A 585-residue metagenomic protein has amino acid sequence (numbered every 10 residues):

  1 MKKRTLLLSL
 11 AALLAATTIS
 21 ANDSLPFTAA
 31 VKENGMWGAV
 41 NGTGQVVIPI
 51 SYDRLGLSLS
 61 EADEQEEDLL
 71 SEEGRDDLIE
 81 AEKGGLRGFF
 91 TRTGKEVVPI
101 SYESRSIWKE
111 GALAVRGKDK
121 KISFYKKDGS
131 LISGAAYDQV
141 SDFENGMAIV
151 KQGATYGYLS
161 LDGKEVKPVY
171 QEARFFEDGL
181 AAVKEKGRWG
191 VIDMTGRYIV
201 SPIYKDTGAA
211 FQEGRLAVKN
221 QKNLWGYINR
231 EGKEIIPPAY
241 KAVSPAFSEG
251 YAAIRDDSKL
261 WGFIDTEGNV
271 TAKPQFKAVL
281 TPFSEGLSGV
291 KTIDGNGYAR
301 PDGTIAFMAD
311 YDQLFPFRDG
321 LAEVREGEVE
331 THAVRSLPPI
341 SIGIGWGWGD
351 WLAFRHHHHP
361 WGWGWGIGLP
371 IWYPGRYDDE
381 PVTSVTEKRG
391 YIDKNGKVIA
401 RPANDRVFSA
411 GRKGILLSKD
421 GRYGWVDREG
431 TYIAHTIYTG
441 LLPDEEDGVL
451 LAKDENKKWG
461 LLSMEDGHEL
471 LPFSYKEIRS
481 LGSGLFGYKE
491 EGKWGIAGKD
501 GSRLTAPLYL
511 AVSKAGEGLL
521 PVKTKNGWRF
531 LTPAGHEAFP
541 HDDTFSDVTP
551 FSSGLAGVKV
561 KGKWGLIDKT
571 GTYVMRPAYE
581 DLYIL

Functional and structural regions predicted by a protein language model:
M1-L7: Bacterial N-terminal signal peptides that target proteins for export
S9-A16: Bacterial N-terminal signal peptides
T17-A21: Sec/Tat signal peptide C-region and signal peptidase I cleavage site
N22-L585: Residue-level detector of conserved, function-critical positions
